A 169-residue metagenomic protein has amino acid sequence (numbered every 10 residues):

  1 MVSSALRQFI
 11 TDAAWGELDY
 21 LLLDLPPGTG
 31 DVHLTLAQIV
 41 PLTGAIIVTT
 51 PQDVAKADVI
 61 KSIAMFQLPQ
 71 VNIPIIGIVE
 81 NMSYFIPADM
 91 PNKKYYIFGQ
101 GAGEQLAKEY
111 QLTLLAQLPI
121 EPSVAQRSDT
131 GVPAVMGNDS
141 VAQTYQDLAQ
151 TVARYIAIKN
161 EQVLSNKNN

Functional and structural regions predicted by a protein language model:
M1, A5-T35: Switch II (G3) loop of P-loop NTPases
M1-S4, D31, V40, V54-A57 (+2 more regions): Conserved active-site and cofactor/substrate-binding residues in soluble primary-metabolism enzymes
S4-F9, T35, K61, M65 (+2 more regions): Alpha-helical scaffold segments in soluble metabolic enzymes
G16-D19, P41-G44, I73-P74, Y110-L112: Short coil/turn connectors at secondary-structure junctions
L25, V48, Y95: Glycine- and other small-residue-rich loops at beta-strand/loop junctions that grip anionic moieties
L34-A37, V59-I60, M90-P91: Short amphipathic alpha-helical segments
V40-E80, Y84-F85: Helical hairpin unit composed of two closely spaced alpha helices linked by a short loop
Q67-N169: C-terminal lobe/tail of nucleotide-utilizing enzymes
